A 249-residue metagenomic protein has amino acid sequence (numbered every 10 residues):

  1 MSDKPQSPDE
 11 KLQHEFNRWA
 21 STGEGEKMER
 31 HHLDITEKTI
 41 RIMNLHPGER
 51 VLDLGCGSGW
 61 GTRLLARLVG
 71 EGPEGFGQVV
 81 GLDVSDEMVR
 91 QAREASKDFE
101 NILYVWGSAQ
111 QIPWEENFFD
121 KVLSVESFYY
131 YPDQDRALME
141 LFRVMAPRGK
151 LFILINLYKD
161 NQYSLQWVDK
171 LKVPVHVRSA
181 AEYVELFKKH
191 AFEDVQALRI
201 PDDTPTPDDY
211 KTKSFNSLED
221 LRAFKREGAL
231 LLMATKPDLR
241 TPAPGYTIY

Functional and structural regions predicted by a protein language model:
M1-H46, W60-L64, M88-Q91, A95 (+4 more regions): Conserved class I S-adenosyl-L-methionine
L52-Q111: Class I SAM-dependent methyltransferase SAM/SAH-binding core
Q110-K121: A short acidic, Gly/Pro-enriched loop at the edge of an enzyme's catalytic core that lines a small-molecule cofactor
D135-P147: A short glycine-rich, Lys/Arg-flanked "PGG" loop and its adjoining helix->strand segment in the class I
G149-I155: Conserved beta-strand signature within the Rossmann-like core of class I S-adenosyl-L-methionine
N156-P174: Short, glycine-/aromatic-enriched active-site segment of Class I SAM-dependent methyltransferases
V175-A191: Short alpha-helix
D208-Y249: Core SAM-dependent methyltransferase catalytic element
